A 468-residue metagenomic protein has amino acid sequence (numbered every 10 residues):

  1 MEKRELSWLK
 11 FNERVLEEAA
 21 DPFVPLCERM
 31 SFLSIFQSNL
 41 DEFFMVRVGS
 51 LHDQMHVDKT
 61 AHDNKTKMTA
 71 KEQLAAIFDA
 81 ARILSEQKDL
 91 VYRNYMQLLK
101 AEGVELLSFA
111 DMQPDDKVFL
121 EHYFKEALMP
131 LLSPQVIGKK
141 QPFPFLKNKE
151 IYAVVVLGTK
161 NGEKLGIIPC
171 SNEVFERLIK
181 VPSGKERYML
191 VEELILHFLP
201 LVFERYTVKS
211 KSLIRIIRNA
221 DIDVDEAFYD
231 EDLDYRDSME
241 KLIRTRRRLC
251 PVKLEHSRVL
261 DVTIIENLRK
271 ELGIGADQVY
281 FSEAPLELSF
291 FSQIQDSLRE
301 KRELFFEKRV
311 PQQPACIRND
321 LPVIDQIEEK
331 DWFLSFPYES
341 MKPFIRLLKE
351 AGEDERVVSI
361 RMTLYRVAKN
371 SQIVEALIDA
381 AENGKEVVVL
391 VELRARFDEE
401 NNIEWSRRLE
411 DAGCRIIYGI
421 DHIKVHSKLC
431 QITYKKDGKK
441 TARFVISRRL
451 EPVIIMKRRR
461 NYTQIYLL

Functional and structural regions predicted by a protein language model:
M1-L468: N-terminal localization/anchoring segments of enzymes in phospholipid and broader phosphate metabolism
